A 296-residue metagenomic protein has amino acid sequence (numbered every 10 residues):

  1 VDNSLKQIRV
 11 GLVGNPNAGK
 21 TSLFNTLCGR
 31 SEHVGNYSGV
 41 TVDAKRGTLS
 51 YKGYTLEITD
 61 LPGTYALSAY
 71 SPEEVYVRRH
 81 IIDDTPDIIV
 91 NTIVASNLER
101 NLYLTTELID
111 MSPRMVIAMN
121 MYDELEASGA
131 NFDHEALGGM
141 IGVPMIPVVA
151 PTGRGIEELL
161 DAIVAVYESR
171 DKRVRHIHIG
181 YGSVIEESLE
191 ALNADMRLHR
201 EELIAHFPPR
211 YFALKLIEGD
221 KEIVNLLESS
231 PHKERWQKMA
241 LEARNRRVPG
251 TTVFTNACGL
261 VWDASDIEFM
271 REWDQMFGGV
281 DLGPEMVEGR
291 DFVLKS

Functional and structural regions predicted by a protein language model:
V1-L67, D84: Conserved G1/Walker A P-loop phosphate-binding module
L23-F24, V42, D60, V77 (+3 more regions): Residue-level signature of catalytic and energy-coupling elements of molecular machines, predominantly ATP/GTP-dependent
R30, G39, G63-T64, A95-E99 (+2 more regions): Conserved nucleotide-binding/hydrolysis micro-motifs of P-loop NTPases
S38-K45, Y54-E57, A69, E73-Y76 (+9 more regions): Helical mechanochemical/support elements of P-loop NTPase systems and associated helical scaffolds
L49-G53, Y76-M145: Conserved C-terminal guanine-recognition region of P-loop GTPase G domains, centered on the G4
E124-G180: Canonical P-loop GTPase G-domain recognition
G142, S169, R173-S296: Extended helical scaffolds that flank P-loop GTPase cores
